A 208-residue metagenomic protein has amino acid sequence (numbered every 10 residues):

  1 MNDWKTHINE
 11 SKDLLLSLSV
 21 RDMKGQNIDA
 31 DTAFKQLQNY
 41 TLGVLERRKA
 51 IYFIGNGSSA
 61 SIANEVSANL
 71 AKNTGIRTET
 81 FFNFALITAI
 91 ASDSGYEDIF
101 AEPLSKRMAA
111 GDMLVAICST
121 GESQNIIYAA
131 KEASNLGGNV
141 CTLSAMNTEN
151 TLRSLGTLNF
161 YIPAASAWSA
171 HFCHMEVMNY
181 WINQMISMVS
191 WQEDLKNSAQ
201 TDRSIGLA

Functional and structural regions predicted by a protein language model:
M1-A208: Conserved N-terminal alpha-helical segment that immediately precedes and caps sugar-phosphate-binding
